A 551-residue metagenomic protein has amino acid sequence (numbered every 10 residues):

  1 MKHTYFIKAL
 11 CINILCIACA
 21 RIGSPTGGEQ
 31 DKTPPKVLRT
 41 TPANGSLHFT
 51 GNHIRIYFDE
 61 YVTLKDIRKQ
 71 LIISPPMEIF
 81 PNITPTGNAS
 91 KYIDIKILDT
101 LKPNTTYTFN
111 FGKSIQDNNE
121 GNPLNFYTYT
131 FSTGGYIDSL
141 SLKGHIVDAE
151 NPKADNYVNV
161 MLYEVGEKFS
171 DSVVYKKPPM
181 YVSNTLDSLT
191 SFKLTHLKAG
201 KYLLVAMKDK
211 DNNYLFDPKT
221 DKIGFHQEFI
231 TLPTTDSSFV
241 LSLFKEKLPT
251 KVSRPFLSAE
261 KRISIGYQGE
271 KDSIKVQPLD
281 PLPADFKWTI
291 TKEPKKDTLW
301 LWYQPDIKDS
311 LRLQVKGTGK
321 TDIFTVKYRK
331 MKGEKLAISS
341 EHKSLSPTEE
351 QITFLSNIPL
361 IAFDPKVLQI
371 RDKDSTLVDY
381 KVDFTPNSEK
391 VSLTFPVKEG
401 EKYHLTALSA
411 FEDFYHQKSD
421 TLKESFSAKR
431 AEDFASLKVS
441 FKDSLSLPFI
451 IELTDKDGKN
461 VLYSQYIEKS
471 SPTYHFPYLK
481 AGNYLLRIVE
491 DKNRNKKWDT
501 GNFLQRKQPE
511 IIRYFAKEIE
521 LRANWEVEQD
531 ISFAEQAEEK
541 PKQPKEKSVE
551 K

Functional and structural regions predicted by a protein language model:
M1-C19: Sec-dependent bacterial lipoprotein signal peptides
H3, C19-M207, K219-F225, T234 (+4 more regions): Acidic, low-complexity Ser/Thr/Gly/Pro-rich repeat segments typical of extracellular/periplasmic and surface-exposed
T133-Y136, S238-E246, A428-F434, S440-D443 (+1 more regions): Conserved "repeat-terminator" motif of extracellular CCP/Sushi domains
D209-K219, D491-T500: Acidic, glycine-anchored loop motifs typical of Ca2+
L232-F239, N524-E526: Extracellular interaction modules
S436-S440, E452, D499-L504, P509 (+1 more regions): Short loop/turn motifs at secondary-structure boundaries
A523-K551: Gram-negative outer-membrane assembly/targeting C-terminal domains
